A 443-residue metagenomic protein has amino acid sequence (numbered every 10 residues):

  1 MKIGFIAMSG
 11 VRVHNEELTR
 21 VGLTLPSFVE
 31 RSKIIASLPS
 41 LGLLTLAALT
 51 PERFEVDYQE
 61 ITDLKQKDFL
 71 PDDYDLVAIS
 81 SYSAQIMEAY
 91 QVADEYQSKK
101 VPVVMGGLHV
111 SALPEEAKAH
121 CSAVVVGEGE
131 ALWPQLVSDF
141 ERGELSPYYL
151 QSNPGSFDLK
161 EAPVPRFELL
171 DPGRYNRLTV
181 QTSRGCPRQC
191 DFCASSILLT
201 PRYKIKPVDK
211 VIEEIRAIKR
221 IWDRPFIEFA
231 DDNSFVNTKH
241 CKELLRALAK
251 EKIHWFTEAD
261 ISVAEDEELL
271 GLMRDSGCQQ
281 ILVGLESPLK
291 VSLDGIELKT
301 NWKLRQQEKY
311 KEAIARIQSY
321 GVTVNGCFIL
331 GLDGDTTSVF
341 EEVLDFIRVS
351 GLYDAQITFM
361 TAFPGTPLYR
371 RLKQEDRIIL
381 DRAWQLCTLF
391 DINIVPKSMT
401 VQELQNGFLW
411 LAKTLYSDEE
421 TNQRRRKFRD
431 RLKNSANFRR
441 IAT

Functional and structural regions predicted by a protein language model:
M1-D223: Acidic, low-complexity intrinsically disordered segments
K2-I6, E16-R20, E55-Y58, L70 (+3 more regions): Radical SAM enzyme core and accessory elements
F5, I79, V126, F229-D231 (+2 more regions): Conserved beta-strand positions
D75, R224-I227, Q279, Y353 (+1 more regions): Short acidic/polar active-site loop segments enriched in Thr and Asp
V104, V125, Y149-L150, F256-E258 (+3 more regions): Structural detector of well-ordered beta-strand residues that form the stable sheet scaffold of enzyme domains
E115-A119, D333-V349: Catalytic cores of alpha/beta
E161-N325, T336-S338, E342-D345: Radical SAM [4Fe-4S] cluster-binding motif and immediate context
V322-I329, F346-A355: Conserved beta-strand->loop/alpha-helix structural units within folded catalytic cores of enzymes with alpha/beta
